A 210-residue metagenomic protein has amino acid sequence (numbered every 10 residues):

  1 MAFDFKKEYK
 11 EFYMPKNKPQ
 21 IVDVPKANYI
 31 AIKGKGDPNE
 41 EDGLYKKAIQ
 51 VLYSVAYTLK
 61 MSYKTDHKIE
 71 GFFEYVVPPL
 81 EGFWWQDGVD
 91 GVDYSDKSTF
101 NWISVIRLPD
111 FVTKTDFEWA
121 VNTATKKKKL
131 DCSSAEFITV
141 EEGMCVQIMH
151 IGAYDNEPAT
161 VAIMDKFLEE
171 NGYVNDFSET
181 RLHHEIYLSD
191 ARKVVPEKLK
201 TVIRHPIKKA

Functional and structural regions predicted by a protein language model:
M1-A210: A solvent-exposed interaction/effector surface
